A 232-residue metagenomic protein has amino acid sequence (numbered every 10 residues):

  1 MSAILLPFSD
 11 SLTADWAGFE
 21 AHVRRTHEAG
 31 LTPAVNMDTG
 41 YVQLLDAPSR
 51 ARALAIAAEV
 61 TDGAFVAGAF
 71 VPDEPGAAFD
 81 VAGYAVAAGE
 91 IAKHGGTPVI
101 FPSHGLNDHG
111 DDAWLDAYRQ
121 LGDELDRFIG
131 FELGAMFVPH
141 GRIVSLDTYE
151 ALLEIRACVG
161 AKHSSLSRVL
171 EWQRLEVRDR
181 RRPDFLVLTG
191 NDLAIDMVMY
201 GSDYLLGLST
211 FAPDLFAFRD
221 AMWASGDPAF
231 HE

Functional and structural regions predicted by a protein language model:
M1-I143: Active-site beta->alpha loop and helix N-cap motifs at the rims of alpha/beta catalytic domains
E124-I129, A135-E232: Catalytic alpha/beta core domains of metabolic enzymes, predominantly
